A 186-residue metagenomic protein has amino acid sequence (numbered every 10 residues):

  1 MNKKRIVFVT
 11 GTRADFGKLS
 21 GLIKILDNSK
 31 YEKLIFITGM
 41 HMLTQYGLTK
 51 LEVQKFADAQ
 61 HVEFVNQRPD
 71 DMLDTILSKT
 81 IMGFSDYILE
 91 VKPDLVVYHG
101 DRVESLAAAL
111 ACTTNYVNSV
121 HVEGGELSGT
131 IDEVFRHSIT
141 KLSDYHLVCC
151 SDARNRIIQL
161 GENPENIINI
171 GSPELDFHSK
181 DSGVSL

Functional and structural regions predicted by a protein language model:
M1-H41: N-terminal subdomain of nucleotide-sugar transferases
V9, M42-T44, L142-L186: A nucleotide-sugar donor-handling region in carbohydrate enzymes
D15-L19, R102-A109, R154: Short glycine/serine/threonine-rich phosphate/pyrophosphate-binding segments that cradle anionic phosphate groups
I25, A108-C112, S138-I139: Hydrophobic/aromatic ligand-binding patch that stacks against planar heteroaromatic rings of cofactors or nucleotides
E32-I76, G83: Conserved nucleotide-sugar phosphate-binding/catalytic loop shared by glycosyltransferases and other
D86-V103: Short N-terminal targeting/anchoring amphipathic segment
A111-G125: Active-site proximal beta-strand in glycosyltransferases
S128-D144: A conserved, positively charged/aromatic
